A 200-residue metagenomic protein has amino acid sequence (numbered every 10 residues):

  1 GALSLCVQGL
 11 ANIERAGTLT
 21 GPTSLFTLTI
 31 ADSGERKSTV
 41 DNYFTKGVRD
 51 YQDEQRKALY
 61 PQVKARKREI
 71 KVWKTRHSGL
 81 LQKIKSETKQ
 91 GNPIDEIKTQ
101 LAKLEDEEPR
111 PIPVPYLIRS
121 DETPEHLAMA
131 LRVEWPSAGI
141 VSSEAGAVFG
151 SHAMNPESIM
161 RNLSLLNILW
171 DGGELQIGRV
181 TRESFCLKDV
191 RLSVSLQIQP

Functional and structural regions predicted by a protein language model:
G1-P200: Phosphate-handling catalytic cores of nucleic-acid transaction enzymes
